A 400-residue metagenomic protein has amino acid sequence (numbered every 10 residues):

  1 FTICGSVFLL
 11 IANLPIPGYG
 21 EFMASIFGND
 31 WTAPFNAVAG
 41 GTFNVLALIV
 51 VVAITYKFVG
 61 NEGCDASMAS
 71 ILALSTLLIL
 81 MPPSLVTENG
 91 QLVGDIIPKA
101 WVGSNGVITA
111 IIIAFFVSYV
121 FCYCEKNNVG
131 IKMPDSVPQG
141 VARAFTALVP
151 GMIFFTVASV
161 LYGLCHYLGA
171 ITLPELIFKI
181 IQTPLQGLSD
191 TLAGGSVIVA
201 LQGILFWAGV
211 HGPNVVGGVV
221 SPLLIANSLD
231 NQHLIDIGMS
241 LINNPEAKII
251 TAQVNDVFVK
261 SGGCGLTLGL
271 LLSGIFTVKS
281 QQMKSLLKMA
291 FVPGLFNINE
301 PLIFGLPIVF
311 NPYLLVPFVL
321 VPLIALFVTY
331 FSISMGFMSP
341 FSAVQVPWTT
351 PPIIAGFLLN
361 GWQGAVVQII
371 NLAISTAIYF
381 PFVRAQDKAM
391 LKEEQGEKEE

Functional and structural regions predicted by a protein language model:
F1-I131, V309: Early transmembrane hairpin of solute transport permeases
C4, A47-V51, T55, M68 (+24 more regions): Alpha-helical transmembrane segments in multi-pass membrane proteins
N13-V38, S75-N105, P134-Q139, I171-G187 (+2 more regions): Inter-helical loop and helix-membrane interface segments of multi-pass membrane transporters/permeases
E21-A33, G90, Q232-A247, M289-V292 (+1 more regions): Transmembrane alpha-helical segments and their short flanking loops that form helix-hairpins/helix-helix interfaces
P34-I49, G106-T109, L188-H211, N243-G265 (+1 more regions): Hydrophobic alpha-helical transmembrane segments
V38, T42-F58, S75, I237-Y313 (+1 more regions): Alpha-helical membrane segments and immediately flanking helix-loop junctions that form or couple to the substrate/ion
L85-A193: Membrane-interface helix-loop-helix junctions at boundaries between adjacent transmembrane segments
I153-T277: Generic multipass alpha-helical transmembrane bundles of integral membrane proteins
